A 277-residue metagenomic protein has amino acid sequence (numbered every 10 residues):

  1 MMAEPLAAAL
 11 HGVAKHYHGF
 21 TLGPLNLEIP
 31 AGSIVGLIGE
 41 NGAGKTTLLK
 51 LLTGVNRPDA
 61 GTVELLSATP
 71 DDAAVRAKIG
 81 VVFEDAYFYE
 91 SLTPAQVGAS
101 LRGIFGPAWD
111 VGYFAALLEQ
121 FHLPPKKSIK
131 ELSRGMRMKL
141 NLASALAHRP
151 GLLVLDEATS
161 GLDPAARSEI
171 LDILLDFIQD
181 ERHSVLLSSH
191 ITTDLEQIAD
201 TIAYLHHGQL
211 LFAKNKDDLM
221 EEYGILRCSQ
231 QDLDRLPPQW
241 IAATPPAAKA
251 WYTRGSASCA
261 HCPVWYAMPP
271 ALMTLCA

Functional and structural regions predicted by a protein language model:
L10-V13, F20-P30, G61: Conserved beta-strand
I38-E40: The feature captures the beta-strand-to-loop junction immediately N-terminal to the Walker
T53: Helix-to-loop junction immediately C-terminal to a conserved catalytic motif
A60-V75: Conserved ABC transporter NBD signature motif
E84-L140: ABC-family P-loop ATPase nucleotide-binding domains
L153-E157: Catalytic Walker B motif of ABC-type/P-loop ATPase nucleotide-binding domains
